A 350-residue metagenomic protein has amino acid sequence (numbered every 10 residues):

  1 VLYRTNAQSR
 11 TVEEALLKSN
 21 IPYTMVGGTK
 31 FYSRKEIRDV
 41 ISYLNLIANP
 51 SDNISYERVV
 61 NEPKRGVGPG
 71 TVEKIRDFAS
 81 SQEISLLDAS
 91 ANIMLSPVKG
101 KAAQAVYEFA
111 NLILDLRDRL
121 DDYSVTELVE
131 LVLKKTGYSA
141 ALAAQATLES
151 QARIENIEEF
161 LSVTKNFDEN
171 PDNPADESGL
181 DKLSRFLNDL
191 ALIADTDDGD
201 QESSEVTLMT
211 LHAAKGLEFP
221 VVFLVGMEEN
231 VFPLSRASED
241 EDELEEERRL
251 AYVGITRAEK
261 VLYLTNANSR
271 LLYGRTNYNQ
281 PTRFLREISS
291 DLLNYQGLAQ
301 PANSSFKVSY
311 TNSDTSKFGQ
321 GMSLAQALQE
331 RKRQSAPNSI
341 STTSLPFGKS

Functional and structural regions predicted by a protein language model:
V1-E57, A144-E158, S178-S184, L217-F219: Conserved motor-region signature of P-loop NTPase helicases/translocases
T5-A7, V59-P63, V163, R185-L234 (+2 more regions): Conserved helicase core region in the C-terminal RecA-like lobe
L44-R65, R76, S124, S203-M209: Extended, structured, electrostatic nucleic-acid-contact surfaces
P63, A89-A213, Q320-Q326: Accessory C-terminal helicase-associated subdomains
V72-F78: C-terminal helical "lid" of AAA+/P-loop NTPase domains
G226-K349: C-terminal accessory regions
